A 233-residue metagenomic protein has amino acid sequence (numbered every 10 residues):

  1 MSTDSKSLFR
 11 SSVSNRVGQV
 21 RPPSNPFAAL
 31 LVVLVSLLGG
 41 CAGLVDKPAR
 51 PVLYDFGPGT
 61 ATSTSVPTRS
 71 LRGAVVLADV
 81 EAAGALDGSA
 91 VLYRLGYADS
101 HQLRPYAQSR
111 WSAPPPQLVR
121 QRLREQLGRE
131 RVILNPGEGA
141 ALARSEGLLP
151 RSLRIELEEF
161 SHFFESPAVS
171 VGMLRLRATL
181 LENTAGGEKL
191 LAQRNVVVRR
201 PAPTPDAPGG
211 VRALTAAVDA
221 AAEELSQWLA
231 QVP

Functional and structural regions predicted by a protein language model:
M1-S24: N-terminal secretory signal peptides that target proteins for export/translocation
N25-V32: Sec-dependent signal peptide recognition, specifically the positively charged N-region followed immediately by
L37-G40: C-terminal motif of bacterial Sec signal peptides marking the signal peptidase cleavage site
A42-Q117, V232-P233: A structural "domain/chain start" motif
G43-T64, E130-A185: Surface-exposed short loop/turn segments
L71-V76, S89-V91, P115, L149-L153 (+2 more regions): Envelope-exposed proteins and targeting segments
L92, Q102-R110, T184-Q227: Short secondary-structure boundary motifs at beta->alpha junctions and helix caps
R124, G128-V132, H162, S226-P233: Sec-exported extracytoplasmic/periplasmic mature domains
